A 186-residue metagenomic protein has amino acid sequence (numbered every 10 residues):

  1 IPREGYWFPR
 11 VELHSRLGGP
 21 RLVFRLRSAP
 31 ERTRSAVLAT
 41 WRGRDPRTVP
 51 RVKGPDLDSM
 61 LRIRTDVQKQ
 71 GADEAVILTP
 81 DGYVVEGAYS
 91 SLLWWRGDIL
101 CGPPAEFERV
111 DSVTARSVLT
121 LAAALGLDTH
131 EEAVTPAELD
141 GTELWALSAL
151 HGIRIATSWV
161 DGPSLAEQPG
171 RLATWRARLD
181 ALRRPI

Functional and structural regions predicted by a protein language model:
P2-F8: Short secondary-structure junctions
R3, H14-I186: Helix-start/capping segments and mature chain N-termini
V11: Internal, Lys/Arg-enriched amphipathic helical interaction segments that engage polyanionic partners
